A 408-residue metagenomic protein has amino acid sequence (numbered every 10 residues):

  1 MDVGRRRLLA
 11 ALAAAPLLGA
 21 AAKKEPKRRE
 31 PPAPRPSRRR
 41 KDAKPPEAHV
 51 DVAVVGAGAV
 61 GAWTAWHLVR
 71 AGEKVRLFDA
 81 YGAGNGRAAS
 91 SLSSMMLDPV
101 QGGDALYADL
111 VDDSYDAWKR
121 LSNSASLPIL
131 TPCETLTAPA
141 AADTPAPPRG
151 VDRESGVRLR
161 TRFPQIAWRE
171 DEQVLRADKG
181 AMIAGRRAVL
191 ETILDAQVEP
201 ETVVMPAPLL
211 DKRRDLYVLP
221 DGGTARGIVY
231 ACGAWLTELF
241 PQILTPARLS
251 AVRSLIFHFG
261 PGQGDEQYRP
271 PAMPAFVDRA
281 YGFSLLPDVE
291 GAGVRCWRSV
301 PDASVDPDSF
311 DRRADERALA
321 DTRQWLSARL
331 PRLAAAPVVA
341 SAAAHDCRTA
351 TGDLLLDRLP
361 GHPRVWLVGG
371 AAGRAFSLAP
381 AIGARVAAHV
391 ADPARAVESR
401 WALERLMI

Functional and structural regions predicted by a protein language model:
M1-A14: N-terminal secretory signal peptides and thylakoid transit peptides that target proteins across membranes
V52-R76: N-terminal Rossmann-like FAD-binding beta1-loop-alpha1 element of flavoenzymes
V55, T224-W235: Short hydrophobic core segments
H67-R70, P128-L130, A234-G361: Active-site substrate-recognition segment that forms the wall of the catalytic cavity or substrate channel
R70-A89: Glycine-rich FAD pyrophosphate-binding loop
S93-I166, E170-Q173, G282-F283: Dinucleotide-binding Rossmann-like beta1-alpha1 core, especially the glycine-rich loop that anchors the ADP
E201-L216: A conserved short coil-to-beta-strand element within the FAD-binding core of flavoproteins
R332-I408: C-terminal catalytic lobe of FAD-dependent flavoproteins
